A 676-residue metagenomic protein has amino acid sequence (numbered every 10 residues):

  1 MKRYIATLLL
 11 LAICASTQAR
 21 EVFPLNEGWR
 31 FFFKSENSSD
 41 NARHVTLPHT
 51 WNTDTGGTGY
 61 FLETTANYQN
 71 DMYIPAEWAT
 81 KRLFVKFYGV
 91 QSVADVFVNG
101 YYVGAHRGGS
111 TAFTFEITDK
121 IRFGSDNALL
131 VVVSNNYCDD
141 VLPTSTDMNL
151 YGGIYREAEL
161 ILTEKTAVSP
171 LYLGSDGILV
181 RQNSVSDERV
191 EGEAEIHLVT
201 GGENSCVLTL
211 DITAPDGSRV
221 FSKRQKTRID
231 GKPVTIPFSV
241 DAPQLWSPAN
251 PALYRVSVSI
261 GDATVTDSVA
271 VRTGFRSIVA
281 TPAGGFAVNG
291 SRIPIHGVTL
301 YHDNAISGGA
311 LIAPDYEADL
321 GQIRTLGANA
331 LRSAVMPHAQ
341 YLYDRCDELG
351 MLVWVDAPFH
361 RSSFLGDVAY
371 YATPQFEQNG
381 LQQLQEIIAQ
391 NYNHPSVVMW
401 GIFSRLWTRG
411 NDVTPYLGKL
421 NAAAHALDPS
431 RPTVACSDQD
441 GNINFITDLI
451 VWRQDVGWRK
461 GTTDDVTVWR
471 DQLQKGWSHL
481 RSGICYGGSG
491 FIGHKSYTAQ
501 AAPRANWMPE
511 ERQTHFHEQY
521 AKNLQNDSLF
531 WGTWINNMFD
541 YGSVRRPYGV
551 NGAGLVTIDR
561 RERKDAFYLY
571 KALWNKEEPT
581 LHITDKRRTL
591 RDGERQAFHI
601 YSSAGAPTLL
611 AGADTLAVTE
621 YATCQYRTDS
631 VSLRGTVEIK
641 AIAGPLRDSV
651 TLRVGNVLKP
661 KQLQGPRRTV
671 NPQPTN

Functional and structural regions predicted by a protein language model:
A19-G56, V132, C138, E159-L160 (+6 more regions): Accessory carbohydrate-binding/adhesion or oligomerization-edge regions at the termini of glycan-active proteins
F23-L25, R30-E36, T58-G59, E63-L171 (+8 more regions): Accessory beta-strand-rich segments of carbohydrate-active enzymes
P48-I74, W78-F87, Q91-V98, G104-R107 (+7 more regions): Active-site-adjacent substrate/metal-binding segments within catalytic domains of carbohydrate-active enzymes
Y68-N70, T111-F115, K232-F238, C624-R627: Short strand-edge motifs at loop-to-beta-strand transitions and within beta-strands of extracellular beta-rich domains
R122-G124, E195-T281: Extended acidic/polar, glycine-enriched regions that form or flank non-catalytic beta-rich accessory modules
R189-K226, V234, R595-L616, T636-I642: Beta-strand-rich binding/interaction modules
L320-Q322, A330-E562, A566, Y570 (+2 more regions): Substrate-binding/catalytic cleft of secreted carbohydrate-active enzymes, primarily glycoside hydrolases
N536-S603, A613, G644-L646, V650-T675: Aromatic-rich peripheral "rim/lid" segments of glycoside hydrolase catalytic domains that contact and position glycan
